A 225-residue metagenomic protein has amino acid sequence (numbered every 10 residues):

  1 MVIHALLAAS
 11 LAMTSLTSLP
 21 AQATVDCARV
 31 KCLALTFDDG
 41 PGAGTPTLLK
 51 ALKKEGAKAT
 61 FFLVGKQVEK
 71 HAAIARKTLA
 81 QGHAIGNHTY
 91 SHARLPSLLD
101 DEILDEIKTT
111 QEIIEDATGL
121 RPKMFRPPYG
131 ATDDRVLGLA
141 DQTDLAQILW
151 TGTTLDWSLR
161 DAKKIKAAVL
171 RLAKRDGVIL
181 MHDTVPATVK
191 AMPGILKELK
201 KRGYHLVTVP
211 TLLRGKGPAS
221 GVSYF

Functional and structural regions predicted by a protein language model:
M1-P20: Secretory targeting and sorting signals
L19-D116, L120-P122, R214: Active-site beta->alpha N-cap acidic-glycine motif
L19-R29, E55, V68-E69, A187-F225: C-terminal domain-boundary segment and adjacent tail
F37-D39, F62-K66, T89-Y90, R126-G130 (+3 more regions): Active-site-proximal beta-strand/loop segments in catalytic clefts of secreted hydrolases
D38, L52, F61, I85-H88 (+7 more regions): Conserved, mostly hydrophobic/aromatic
T47-A51, A73-I74, R135-L139, A191-I195: A short acidic, amphipathic alpha-helical/loop segment
A93-R121, Y129-R175, T188-A191: Alpha-helical scaffold elements lining the catalytic groove of polysaccharide deacetylases
